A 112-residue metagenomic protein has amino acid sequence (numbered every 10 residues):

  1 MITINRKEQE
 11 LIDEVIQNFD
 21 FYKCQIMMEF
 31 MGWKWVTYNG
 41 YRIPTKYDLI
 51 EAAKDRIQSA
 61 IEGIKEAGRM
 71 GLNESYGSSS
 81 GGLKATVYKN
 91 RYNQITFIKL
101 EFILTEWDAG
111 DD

Functional and structural regions predicted by a protein language model:
M1-I26, G32: N-terminal leader/targeting segments
Q25-D112: Acidic, low-complexity, intrinsically disordered interaction modules
